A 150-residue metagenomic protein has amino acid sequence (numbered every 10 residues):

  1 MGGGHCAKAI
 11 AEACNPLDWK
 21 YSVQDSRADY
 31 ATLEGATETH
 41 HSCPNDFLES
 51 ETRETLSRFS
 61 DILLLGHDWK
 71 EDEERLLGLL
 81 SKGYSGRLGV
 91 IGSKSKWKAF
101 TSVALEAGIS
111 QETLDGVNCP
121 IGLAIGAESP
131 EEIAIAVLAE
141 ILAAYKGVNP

Functional and structural regions predicted by a protein language model:
M1-R58, L65, E71-D72, G83: Hydrophobic, well-ordered beta-alpha structural blocks that scaffold small-molecule cofactor pockets
A9-L17, E51, D61, I133-P150: SAM-dependent methyltransferases
H67-D68, S93: Structured loop/turn residues at secondary-structure junctions
L77-R87: A short, gly/pro- and small-residue-rich
S85, I91-P150: Adenosine-phosphate binding glycine-rich loop
